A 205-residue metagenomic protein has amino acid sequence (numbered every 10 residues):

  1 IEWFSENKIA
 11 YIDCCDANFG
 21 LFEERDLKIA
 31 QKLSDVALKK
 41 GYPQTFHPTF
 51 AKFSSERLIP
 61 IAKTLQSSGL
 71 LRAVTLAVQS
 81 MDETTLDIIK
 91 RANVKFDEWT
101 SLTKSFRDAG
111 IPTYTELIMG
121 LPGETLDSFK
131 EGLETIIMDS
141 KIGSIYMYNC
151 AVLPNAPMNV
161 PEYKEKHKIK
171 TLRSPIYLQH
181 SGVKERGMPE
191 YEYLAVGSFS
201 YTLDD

Functional and structural regions predicted by a protein language model:
I1-K8, P154-N155, D205: Short intrinsically disordered, low-complexity coil segments enriched in acidic
E2-Y114, M119-L121: Conserved SAM/AdoMet-binding glycine-rich loop
G20-E24, Q79, E83-K90, M119-D127 (+1 more regions): Flexible glycine/acidic-rich beta-alpha junction loops that bind and position SAM and/or redox cofactors in anaerobic
A30-K32, G132-E134, E162-K166: Short, hinge-like loop/turn segments at secondary-structure boundaries
L58-A62, P122-D139: Catalytic cores of alpha/beta
Q66-S68, M138-I142: Intrinsically disordered, low-complexity coil segments
